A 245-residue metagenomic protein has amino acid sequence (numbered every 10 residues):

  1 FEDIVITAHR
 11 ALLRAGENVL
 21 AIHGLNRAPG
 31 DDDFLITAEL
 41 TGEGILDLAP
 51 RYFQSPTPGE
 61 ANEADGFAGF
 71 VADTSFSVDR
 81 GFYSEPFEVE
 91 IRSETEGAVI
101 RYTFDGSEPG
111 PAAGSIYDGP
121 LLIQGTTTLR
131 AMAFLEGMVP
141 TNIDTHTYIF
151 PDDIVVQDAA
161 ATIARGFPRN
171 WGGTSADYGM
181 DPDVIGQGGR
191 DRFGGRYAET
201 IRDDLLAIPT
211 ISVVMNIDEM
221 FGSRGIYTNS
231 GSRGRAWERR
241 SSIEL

Functional and structural regions predicted by a protein language model:
F1-V5, S115-Y117: Aromatic sugar-binding surface patches on proteins that engage polysaccharides or sugar-phosphate polymers
E2, L13-N26, T126-A133: Short, well-structured beta-strand segments within conserved domains
T7-A11, D118-P120: Beta-strand-rich interaction surfaces with strong enrichment in secreted/lumenal proteins
L13-R14, A21-G44: Disulfide-stabilized, aromatic/cysteine-rich ligand-recognition loop
D33-T37, G42-L245: Short, compositionally stereotyped local motifs that mark structural "simplifiers"
